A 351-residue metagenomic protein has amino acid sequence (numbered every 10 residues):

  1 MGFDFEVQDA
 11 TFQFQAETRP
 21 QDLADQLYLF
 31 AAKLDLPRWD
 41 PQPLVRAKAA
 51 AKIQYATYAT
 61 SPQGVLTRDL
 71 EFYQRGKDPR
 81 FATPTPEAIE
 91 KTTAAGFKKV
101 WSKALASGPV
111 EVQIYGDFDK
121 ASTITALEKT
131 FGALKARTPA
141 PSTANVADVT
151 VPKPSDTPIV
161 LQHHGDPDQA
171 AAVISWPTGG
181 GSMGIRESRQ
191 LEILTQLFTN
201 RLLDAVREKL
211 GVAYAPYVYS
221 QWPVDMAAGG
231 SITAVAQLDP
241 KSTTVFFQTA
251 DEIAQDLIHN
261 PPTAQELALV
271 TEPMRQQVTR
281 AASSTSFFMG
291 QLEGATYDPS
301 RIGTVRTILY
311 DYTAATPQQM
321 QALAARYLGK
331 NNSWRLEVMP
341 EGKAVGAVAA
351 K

Functional and structural regions predicted by a protein language model:
M1-L34, K48, K52-A56, S61-A88 (+6 more regions): M16 family metallopeptidases and their MPP-like homologs
L36-W39, L44-V45, T92-A94: Peptidyl-prolyl cis-trans isomerase
P43, G64-V65, T123: Hydrophobic, small-residue-rich alpha-helical packing segments that form membrane-like cores
E111-A170, P177-G180, M339-K351: An aromatic/glycine/proline-enriched structural segment found at the starts of mature extracellular/organellar domains
I174, G184-T199: Active/ligand-binding-proximal structured segments within catalytic/core domains that scaffold catalytic residues
D204: Long, His/Glu/Asp-enriched segments that create or flank divalent metal/ion-associated functional microenvironments
